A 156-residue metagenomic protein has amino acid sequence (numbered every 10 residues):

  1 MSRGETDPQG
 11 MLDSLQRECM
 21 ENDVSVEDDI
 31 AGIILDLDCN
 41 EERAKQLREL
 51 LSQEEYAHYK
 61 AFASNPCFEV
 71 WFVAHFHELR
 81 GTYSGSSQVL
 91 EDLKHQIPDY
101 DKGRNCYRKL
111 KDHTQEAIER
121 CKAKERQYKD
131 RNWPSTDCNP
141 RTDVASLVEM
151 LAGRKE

Functional and structural regions predicted by a protein language model:
M1-N22: Domain-level signal for Mg2+-assisted phosphodiester chemistry and nucleotide/NA-binding surfaces in nucleic-acid
L15-E156: C-terminal accessory helical subdomains adjacent to catalytic cores in phosphodiester- and nucleotide-handling enzymes
